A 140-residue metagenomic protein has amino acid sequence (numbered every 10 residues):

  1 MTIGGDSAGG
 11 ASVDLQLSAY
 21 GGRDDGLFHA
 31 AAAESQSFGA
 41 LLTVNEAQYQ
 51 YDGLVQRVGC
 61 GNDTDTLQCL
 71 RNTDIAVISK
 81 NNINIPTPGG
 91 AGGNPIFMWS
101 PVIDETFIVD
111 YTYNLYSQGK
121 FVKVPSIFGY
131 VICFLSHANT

Functional and structural regions predicted by a protein language model:
M1-S7: Alpha/beta-hydrolase fold nucleophile elbow
A8-G9, T43: Phosphate/oxyanion-binding active-site loops and adjacent basic polyanion-contact surfaces
G10-R23: Short glycine-enriched nucleophile-adjacent loop and the immediately C-terminal alpha-helix near the catalytic center
S18, D25, A30, E34-T140: Substrate-access "cap/lid" subdomains that shape and gate the entrance to catalytic or ligand-binding pockets
